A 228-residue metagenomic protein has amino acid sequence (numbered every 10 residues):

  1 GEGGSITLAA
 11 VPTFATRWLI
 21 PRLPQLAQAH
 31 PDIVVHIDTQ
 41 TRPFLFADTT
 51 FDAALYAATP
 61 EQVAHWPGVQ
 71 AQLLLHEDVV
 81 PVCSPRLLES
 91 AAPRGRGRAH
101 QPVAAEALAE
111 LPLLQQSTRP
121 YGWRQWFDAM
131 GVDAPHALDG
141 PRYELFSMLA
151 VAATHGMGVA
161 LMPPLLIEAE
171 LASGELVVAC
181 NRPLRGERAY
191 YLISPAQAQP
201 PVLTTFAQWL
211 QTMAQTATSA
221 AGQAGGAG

Functional and structural regions predicted by a protein language model:
G1-I6, A107-A109: Immediate post-signal peptide segment of exported/extracytoplasmic ligand-binding proteins
G3-V63: Central regulatory/effector-binding core of bacterial HTH transcription factors
T7-A9, A54, L114, A160 (+1 more regions): Short, well-ordered beta-strand segments
A10, A134-V178, R185: Hydrophobic hinge/microswitch elements
D38-L111, T118-R119, F127-R142: Acidic, Gly/Pro-rich loop/turn segments at junctions of secondary structure
V63-A71, E170-C180: Ligand-binding "clamshell"
Q72, E106, A150-V151, T204: Alpha-helical segments flanking ligand/cofactor-binding loops in enzyme cores
N181-G222, G228: A late-sequence structural motif
